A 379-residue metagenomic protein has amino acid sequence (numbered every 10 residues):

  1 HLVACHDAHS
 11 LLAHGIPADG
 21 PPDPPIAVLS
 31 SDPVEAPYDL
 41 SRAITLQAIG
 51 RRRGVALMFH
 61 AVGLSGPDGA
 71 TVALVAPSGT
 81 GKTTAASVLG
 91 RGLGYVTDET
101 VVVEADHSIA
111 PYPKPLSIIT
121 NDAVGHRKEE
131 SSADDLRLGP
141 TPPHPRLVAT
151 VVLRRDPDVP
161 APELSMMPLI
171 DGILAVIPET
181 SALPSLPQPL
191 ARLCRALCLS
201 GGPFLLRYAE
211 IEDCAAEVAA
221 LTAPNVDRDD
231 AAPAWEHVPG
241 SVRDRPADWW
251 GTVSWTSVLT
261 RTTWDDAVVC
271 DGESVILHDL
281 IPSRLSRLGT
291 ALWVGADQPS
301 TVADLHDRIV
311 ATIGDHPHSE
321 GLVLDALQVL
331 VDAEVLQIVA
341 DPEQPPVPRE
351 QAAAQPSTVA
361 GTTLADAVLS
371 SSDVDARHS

Functional and structural regions predicted by a protein language model:
H1-S78, R91-G92, V102-T290, V294 (+3 more regions): A noncatalytic interaction/capping subdomain that flanks phosphate/NTP-handling catalytic cores
K82: Conserved lysine of the Walker
L93-T97: GT-A fold catalytic core of metal-dependent nucleotide-sugar glycosyltransferases, centered on the diacidic
G295-S300: Short helix-to-turn junction characteristic of helix-turn-helix DNA-binding domains, especially the helix
D366, D373-D375: Acidic/polar hotspots within intrinsically disordered regions
